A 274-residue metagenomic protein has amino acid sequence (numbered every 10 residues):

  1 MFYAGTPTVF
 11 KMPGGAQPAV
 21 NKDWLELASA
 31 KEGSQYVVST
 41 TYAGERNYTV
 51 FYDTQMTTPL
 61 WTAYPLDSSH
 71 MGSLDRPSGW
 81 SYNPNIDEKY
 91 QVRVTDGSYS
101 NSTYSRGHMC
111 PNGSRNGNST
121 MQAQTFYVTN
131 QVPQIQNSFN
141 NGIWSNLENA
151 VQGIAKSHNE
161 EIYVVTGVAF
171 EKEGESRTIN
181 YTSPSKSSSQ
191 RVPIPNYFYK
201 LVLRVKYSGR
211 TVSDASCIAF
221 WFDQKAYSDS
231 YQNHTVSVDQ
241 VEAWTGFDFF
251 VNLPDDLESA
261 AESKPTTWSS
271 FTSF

Functional and structural regions predicted by a protein language model:
M1-F274: Domain-level detector for secreted/extracellular nuclease and nuclease-toxin modules, and for the ENPP-like C-terminal
